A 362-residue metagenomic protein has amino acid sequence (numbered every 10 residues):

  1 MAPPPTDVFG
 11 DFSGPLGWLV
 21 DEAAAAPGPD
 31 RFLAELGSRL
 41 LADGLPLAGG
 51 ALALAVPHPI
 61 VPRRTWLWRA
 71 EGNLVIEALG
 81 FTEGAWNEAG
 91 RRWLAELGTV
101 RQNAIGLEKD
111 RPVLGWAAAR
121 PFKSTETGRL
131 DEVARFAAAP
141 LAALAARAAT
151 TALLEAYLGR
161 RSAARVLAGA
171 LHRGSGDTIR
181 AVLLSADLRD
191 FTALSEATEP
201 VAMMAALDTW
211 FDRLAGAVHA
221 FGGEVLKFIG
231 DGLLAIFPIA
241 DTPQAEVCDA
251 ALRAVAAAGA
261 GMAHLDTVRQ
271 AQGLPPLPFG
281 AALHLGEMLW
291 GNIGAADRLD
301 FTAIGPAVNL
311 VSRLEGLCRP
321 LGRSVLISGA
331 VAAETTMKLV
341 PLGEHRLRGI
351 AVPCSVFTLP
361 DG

Functional and structural regions predicted by a protein language model:
D11, D21-E35, M203: Signal-transducing coiled-coil linker helices
R39-L97: Structured interaction and signal-relay segments at domain junctions
E88-R111, A117-R120: Helix-to-coil/beta transition segments that act as allosteric "coupling" elements at the rims of sensory or catalytic
L114-D131, A303: Regulatory loop-to-helix N-cap segments in sensory/regulatory domains that couple ligand/signal detection
E126-T178: Regulatory cytosolic signal-relay segments
R173-R253: Catalytic NTP-binding/metal-coordinating core of nucleotidyl cyclase/transferase enzymes
D208-G222, I239-A281, P306-L317: Alpha-helical scaffold within the catalytic cores of cyclic-nucleotide enzymes
C318-G362: Cytosolic regulatory/linker segments at or just downstream of nucleotide-handling modules in signal-transduction
